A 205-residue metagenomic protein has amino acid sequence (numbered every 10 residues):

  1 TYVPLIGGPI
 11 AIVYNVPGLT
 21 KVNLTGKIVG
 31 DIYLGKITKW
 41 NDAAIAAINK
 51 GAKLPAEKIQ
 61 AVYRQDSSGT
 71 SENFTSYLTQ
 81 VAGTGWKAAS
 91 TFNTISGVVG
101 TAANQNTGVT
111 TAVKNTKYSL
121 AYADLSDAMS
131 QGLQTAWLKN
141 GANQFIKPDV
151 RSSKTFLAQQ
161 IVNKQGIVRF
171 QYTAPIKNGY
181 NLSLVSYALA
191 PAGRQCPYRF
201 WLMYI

Functional and structural regions predicted by a protein language model:
T1-I205: Flexible loop/hinge segments at secondary-structure junctions
